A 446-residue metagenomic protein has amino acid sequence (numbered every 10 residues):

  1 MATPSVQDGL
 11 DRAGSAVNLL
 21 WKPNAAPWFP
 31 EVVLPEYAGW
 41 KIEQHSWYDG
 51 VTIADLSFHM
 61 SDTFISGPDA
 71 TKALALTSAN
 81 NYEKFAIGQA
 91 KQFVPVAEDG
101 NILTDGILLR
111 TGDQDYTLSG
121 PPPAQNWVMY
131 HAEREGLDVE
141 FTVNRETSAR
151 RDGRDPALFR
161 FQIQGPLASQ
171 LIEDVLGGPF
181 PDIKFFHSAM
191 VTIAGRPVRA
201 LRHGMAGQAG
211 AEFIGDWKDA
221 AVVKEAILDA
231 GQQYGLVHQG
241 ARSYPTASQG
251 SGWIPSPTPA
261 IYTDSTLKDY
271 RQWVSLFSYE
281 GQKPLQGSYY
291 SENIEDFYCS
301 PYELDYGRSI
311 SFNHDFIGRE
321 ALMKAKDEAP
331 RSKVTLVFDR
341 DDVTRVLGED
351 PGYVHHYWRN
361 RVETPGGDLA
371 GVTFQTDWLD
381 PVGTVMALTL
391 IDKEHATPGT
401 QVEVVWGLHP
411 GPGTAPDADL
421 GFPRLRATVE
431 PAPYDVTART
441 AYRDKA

Functional and structural regions predicted by a protein language model:
M1-P30, P35, R110-A446: Conserved, structured C-terminal
M1-Q92, N101-L103, K333, G366 (+1 more regions): Acidic, proline/glycine-enriched N-terminal capping motif
I42-W47, D99, E140-T142, R196: Structured alpha-helical segments in the cores of large, soluble enzyme domains
D55, E98-G100, Y353-H355: A short catalytic or substrate-binding loop motif that flags glycine-/basic-rich loops and adjacent residues that bind
F58-S66, A97, I107-L109, Y116-P121: Short secondary-structure transition/capping motifs
P68-I102, P166-R196: Internal amphipathic helical hairpin motif
K84-A86, P95-N101, G106-G112, R134 (+1 more regions): Short, charge-rich binding segments
